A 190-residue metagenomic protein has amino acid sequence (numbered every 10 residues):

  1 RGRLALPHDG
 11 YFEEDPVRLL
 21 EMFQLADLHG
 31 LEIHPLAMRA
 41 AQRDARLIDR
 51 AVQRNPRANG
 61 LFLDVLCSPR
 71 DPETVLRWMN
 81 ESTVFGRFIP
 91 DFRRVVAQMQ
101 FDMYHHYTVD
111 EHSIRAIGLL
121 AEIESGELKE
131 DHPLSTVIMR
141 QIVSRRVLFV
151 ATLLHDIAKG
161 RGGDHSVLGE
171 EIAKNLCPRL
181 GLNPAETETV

Functional and structural regions predicted by a protein language model:
R1-H105, K174: Non-catalytic interface/linker regions that flank or bridge core catalytic/transmembrane domains
E14-R18, A58, H112, H165 (+1 more regions): Helical mechanochemical/support elements of P-loop NTPase systems and associated helical scaffolds
G30-I33, E124, P184: Long, hydrophobic, amphipathic alpha-helical segments used as structural scaffolds
M99-D102, T108-V109, S135-V190: Divalent metal-dependent catalytic cores for phosphoryl transfer on phosphate-bearing substrates
E124-S135: Helix-hairpin-helix/helix-loop-helix acidic hairpins
